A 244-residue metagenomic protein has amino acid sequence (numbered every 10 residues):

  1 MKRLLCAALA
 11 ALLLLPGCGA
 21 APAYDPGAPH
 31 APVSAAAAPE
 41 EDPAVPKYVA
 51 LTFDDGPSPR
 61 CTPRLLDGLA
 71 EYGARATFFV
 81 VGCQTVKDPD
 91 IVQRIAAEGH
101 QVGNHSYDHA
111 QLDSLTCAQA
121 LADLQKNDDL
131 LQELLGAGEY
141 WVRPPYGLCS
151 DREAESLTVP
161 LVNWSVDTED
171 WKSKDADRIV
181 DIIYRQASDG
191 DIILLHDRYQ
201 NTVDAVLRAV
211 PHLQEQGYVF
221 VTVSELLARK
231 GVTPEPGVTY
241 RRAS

Functional and structural regions predicted by a protein language model:
K2-A10: Sec-dependent signal peptide recognition, specifically the positively charged N-region followed immediately by
L13-G17: C-terminal motif of bacterial Sec signal peptides marking the signal peptidase cleavage site
G19-A21: Bacterial signal peptide processing site
Y24-L115, Q119-A120, K126, L130 (+3 more regions): Active-site beta->alpha N-cap acidic-glycine motif
A38-P43, Y72, T85-V86, N201-S244: C-terminal domain-boundary segment and adjacent tail
V49-T52, A76-V80, Q101-N104, Y140-R143 (+3 more regions): Structural recognition of the beta-strand scaffold that forms the well-ordered cores of secreted hydrolase catalytic
G56, V81-C83, Y107, P145-G147 (+3 more regions): Active-site beta-loop-alpha junctions enriched in small/polar residues
C61, A110-A137, L148-D189, T202-A205: Alpha-helical scaffold elements lining the catalytic groove of polysaccharide deacetylases
